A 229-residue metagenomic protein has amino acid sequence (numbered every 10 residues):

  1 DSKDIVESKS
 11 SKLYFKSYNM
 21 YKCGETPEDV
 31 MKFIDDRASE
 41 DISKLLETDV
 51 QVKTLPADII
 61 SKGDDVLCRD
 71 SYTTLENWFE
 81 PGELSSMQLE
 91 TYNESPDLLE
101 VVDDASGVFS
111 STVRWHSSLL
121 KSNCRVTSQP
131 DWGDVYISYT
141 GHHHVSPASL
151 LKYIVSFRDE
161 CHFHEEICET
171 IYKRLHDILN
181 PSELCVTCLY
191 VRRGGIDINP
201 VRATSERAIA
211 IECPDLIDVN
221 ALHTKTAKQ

Functional and structural regions predicted by a protein language model:
D1-Q229: N-terminal intrinsically disordered, cationic/polar leader segments that include organellar targeting peptides
